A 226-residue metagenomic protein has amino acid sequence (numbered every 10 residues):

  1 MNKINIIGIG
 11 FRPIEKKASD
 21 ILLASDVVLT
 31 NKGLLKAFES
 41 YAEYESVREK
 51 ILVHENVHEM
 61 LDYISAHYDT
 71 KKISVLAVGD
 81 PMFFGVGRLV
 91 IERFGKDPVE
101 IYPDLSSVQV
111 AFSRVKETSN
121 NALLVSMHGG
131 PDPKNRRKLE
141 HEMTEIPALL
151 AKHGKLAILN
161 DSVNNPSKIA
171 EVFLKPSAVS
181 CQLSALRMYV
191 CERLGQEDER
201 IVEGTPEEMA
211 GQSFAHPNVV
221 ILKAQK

Functional and structural regions predicted by a protein language model:
M1-Y102, S106-V110, N160, A185 (+1 more regions): Class I S-adenosyl-L-methionine
K3-N5, I73, E145-K226: A contiguous loop/helix-start segment that scaffolds small-molecule binding in enzyme catalytic cores
I6-I14, E55-I64, N135-I146, R200-A210: A short, well-structured beta->alpha microelement
I9-G10, G79-H153, G211: Class I SAM-dependent methyltransferase SAM-binding "motif I" and its flanking Rossmann-like core
K32, D80, S126, E192 (+1 more regions): Residues that line or immediately flank small-molecule/substrate-binding pockets and catalytic motifs
L34, N56-V57, L105, G130 (+2 more regions): Short, solvent-exposed coil/turn elements at secondary-structure transition points
E39, P133-N135, S167, E199: Generic domain-boundary/flexible-linker signal
Y41, R114-V115, V172: Residue-level signal for well-ordered alpha-helical positions
